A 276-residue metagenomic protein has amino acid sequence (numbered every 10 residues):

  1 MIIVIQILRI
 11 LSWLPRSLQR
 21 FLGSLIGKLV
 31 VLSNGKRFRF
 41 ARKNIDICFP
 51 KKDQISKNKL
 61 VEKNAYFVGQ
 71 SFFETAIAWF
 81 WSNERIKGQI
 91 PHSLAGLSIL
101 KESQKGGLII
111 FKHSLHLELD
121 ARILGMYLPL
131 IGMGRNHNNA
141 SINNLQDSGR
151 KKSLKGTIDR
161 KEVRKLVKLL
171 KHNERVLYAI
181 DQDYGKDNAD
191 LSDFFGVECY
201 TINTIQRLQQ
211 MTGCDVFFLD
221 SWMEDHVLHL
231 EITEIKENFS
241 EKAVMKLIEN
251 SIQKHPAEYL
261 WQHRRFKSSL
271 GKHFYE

Functional and structural regions predicted by a protein language model:
M1-L108, N143-L145, K152: Membrane-anchoring hydrophobic helices of lipid-metabolizing enzymes
I2, R37, I158, S240-A243: Soluble or luminal CAZymes and related metallo-dependent hydrolases
R39, E118, N143-N144, R164 (+2 more regions): Residue-level marker for well-ordered alpha-helical positions
K43, R122, S148, R207 (+1 more regions): Surface-exposed charge patches
S56, T75, H113-A121, P256: Juxtamembrane/interfacial segments around transmembrane helices
N58-K59, I99-Q104, M126-Y127, K161-E276: Non-catalytic C-terminal accessory region of glycerolipid acyltransferases and related lyso-lipid remodeling enzymes
K105-K161, K186-D193, V197-C199: Catalytic core of membrane glycerolipid acyltransferases/transacylases, capturing the structured, soluble-facing
